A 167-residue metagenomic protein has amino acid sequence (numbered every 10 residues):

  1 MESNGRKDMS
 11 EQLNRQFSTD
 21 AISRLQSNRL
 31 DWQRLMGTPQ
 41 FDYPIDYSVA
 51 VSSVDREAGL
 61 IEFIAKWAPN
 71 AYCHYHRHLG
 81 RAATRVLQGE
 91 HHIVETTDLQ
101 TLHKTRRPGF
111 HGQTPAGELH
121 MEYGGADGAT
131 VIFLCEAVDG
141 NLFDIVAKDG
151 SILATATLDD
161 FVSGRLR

Functional and structural regions predicted by a protein language model:
E2-L60, H103-K104, A147-R167: A short, N-terminal "cap"/entry segment at the start of jelly-roll beta-barrel domains of the cupin/DSBH fold
V49-V51, E62-K66, A83, H103 (+1 more regions): Conserved hydrophobic/aromatic beta-strand scaffold that supports enzyme active sites
R56-E57, T96-G125: Short acidic-glycine-tyrosine-enriched beta hairpin
A58-H78, R106, P115-E118: Conserved short histidine dyad/triad with adjacent acidic residue
L60, A82, G128: Conserved catalytic motifs of the protein kinase core domain
A68-P69, H78-D98: Glycine- and acidic-residue-biased ligand/ion/polar-headgroup-sensing regions
R77-L79, G124-D127: Short glycine/proline-enriched turns and hinge-like loops at secondary-structure junctions
Q113, A126-D144: A short hydrophobic beta-strand segment most commonly corresponding to one strand of the jelly-roll/cupin
